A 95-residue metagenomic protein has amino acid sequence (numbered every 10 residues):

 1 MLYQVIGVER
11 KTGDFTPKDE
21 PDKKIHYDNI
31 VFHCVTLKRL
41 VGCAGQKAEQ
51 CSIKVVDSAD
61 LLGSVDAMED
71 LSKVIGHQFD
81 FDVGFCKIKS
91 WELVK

Functional and structural regions predicted by a protein language model:
M1-K95: Short beta-rich binding modules
